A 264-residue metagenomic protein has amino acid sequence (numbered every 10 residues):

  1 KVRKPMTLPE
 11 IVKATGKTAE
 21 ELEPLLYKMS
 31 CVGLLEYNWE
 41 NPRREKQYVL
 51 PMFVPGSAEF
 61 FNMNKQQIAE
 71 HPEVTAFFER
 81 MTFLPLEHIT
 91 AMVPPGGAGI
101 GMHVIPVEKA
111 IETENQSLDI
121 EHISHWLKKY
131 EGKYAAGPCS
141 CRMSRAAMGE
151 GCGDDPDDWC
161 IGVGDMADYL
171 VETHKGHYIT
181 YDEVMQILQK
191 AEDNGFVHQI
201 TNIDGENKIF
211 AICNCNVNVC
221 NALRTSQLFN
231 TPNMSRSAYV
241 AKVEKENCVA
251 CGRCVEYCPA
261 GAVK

Functional and structural regions predicted by a protein language model:
V2-T15: Short acidic, hydrophobic short linear motifs in intrinsically disordered regions
T15-C31: Short amphipathic alpha-helical interaction segments
K17, Y48, I200-N207, A211 (+1 more regions): Ferredoxin-like iron-sulfur electron-transfer modules
P24, C31-E36, S117-I123: Short alpha-helical segments and helix-capping/turn motifs at coil-helix boundaries
S30-C31, E192, V255, P259: Alpha-helix C-terminal capping/helix-coil junction sites
S30-N41, V263: A short, conserved structural fragment
R43-P85: Short, amphipathic alpha-helical interaction segments positioned at domain boundaries
F83-V240: Catalytic cores of enzyme domains
